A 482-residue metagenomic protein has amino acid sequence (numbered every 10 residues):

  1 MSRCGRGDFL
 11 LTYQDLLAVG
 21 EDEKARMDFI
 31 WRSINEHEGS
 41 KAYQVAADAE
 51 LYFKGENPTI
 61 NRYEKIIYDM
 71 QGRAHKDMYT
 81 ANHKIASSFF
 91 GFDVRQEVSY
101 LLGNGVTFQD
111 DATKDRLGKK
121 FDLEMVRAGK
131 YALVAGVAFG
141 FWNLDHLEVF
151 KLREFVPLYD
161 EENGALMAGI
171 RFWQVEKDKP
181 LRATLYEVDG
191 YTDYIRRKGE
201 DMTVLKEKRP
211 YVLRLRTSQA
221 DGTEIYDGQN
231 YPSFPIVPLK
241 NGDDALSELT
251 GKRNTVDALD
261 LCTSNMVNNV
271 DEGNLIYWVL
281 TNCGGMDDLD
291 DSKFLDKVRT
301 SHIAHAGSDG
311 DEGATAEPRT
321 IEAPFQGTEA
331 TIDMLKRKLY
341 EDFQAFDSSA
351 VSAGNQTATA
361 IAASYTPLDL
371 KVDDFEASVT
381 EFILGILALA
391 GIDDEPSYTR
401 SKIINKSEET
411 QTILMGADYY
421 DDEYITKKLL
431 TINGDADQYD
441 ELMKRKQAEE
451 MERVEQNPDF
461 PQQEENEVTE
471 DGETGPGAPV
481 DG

Functional and structural regions predicted by a protein language model:
M1-L147, D471-G482: Extended, helix-rich architectural segments
M1-R3, T255-D271, T281-D287, M451-G482: Glycine- and charge-rich intrinsically disordered segments
H37, K41, E124, A132-F139 (+8 more regions): Short secondary-structure junctions and interdomain/linker hinges
D93, L101-G105, G313-E322, A448-E449: Short glycine/proline-rich turn/loop motifs
K114-D122, K130, L246-V256, E329 (+2 more regions): Generic detection of long, well-ordered alpha-helical segments
G129-N241: Extended, regular secondary-structure scaffolds
S218-Q356, A363: Extended, charged amphipathic alpha-helical segments
D291, L295-D309, Q326-A330, M334-G482: C-terminal helix-loop subdomains that flank or include functional centers
